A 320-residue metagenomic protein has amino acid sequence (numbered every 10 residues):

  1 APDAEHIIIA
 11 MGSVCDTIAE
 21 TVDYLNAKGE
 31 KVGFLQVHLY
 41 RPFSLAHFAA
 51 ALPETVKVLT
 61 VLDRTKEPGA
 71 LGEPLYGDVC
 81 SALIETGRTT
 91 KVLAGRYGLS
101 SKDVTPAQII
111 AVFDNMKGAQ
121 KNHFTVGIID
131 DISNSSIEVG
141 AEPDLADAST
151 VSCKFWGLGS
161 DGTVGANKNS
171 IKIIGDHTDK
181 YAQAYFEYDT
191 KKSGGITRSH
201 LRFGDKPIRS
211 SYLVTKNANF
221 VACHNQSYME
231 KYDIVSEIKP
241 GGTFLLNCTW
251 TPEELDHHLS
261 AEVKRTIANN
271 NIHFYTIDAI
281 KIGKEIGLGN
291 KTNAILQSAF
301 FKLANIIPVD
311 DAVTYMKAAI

Functional and structural regions predicted by a protein language model:
A1, V32-G33, R88-L93, A119-I129 (+2 more regions): Flexible, glycine/charged-enriched surface loops at secondary-structure junctions
A1-P2, A27, A50-V58, D144-T150: Glycine-rich phosphate/diphosphate-binding loops that line cofactor/substrate pockets in enzymes
D3-E30, F43-F48: Redox- and metal-dependent alpha/beta enzyme cores, enriched for Fe-S-associated oxidoreductases and cofactor-handling
E20-F34, E85, I173-D179: Short helix-loop-beta junction
N26, V32-K102: C-terminal non-catalytic interaction/assembly regions of soluble proteins
P42-A46, V58, L62-E73, S149-G159 (+1 more regions): Active-site cofactor/cluster-binding pocket
V61-C80, M116-S133, K216, A304: Extended, charge-rich low-complexity interaction segments
S100-S152: Flexible inter-domain linker/hinge segments
